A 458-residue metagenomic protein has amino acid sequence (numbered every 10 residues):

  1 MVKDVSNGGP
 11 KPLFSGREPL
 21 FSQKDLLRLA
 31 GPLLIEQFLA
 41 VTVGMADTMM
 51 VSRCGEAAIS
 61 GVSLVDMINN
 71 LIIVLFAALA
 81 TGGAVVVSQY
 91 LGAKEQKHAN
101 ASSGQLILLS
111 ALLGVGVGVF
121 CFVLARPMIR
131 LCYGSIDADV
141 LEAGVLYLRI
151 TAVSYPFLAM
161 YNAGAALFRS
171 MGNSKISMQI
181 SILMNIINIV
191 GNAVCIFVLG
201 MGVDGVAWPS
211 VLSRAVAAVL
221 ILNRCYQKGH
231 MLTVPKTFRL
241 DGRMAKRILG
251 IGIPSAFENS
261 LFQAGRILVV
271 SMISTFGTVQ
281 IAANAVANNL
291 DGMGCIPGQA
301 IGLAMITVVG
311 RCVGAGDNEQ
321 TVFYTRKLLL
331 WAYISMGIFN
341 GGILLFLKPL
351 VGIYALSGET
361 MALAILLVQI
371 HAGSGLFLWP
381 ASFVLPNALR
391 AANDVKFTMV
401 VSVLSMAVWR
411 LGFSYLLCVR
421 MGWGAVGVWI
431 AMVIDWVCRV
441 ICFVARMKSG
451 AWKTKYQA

Functional and structural regions predicted by a protein language model:
M1-L33, V87-S154, I196-I253, V309-G375 (+1 more regions): Short alpha-helical transmembrane segments in multi-pass integral membrane proteins
R17, F21-M49, R53-C54, N70-G82 (+6 more regions): N-terminal transmembrane alpha-helices
R28-D47, I150, M184, S213-A217 (+3 more regions): Transmembrane helical elements of multi-pass membrane transporters/channels
F38-S60, I129-A138, V194-M201, S260-M293 (+3 more regions): Helix-terminus/linker motif at the lipid-water interface of multi-pass membrane proteins
M45-M49, A163-L167, I186-V194, L222 (+6 more regions): Alpha-helical transmembrane segments of multipass membrane proteins
V51-N70, A138-A143, V203-D204, M244-I251 (+5 more regions): Interfacial/gating helices of multi-pass transporter permease domains
I59-V119, L158-S177, I281-L347, W379-V403: Small-residue-rich hydrophobic transmembrane alpha-helices
A80, I150-R169, S177-N188, V206-I221 (+5 more regions): Short runs within selected transmembrane alpha-helices of multi-pass transporters and secretion channels
